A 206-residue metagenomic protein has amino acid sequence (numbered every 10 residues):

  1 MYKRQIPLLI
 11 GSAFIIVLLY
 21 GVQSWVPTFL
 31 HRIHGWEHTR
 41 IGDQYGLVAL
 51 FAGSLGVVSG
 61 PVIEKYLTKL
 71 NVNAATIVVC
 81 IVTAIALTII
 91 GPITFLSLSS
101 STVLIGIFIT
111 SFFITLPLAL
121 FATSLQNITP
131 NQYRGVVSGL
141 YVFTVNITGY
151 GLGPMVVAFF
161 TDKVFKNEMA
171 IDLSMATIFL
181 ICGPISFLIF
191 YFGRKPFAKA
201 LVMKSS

Functional and structural regions predicted by a protein language model:
R4-V57, I114-A122, G149-V157: Extracytoplasmic gate region of multi-pass secondary transporters
L9, G42-D43, G135-L140, A176: Conserved glycine-rich helix-kink/hinge and helix-boundary motifs of the Major Facilitator Superfamily
S12, I16, I107-S111, V142 (+1 more regions): Helical-face signature of the major facilitator-like transporter fold
E37, N73-V78, F159-G183: A membrane-interface helix-boundary motif in multi-pass transporters
G53-V57, P130-F165: A late C-terminal transmembrane helix in Major Facilitator Superfamily
G56-V72, T161-D162: Helix-to-loop junctions at the C-terminal end of transmembrane segments in multipass secondary transporters
N73-F121: C-terminal transmembrane helical hairpin of 12-TM major facilitator-type secondary transporters
T88-S97, M175-S206: Multi-pass alpha-helical transporter architecture, strongest for 12-TM Major Facilitator/SLC carriers used
